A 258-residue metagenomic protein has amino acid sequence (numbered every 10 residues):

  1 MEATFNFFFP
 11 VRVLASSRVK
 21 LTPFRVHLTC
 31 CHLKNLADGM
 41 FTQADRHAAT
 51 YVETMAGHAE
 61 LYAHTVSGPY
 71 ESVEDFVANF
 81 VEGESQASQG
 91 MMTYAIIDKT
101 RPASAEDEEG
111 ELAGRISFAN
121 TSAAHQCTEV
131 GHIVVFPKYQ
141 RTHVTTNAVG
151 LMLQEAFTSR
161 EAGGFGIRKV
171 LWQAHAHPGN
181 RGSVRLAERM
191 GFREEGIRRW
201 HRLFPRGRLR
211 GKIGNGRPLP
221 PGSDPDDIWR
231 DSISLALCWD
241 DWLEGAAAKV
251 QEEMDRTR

Functional and structural regions predicted by a protein language model:
M1-T142, E155, S159, G164 (+1 more regions): GNAT-family acyltransferases
P137-G150, G163-G166, P178-G182: Conserved glycine-rich acetyl-CoA-binding loop
G150, Q154-F157, E188: A broadly conserved amphipathic alpha-helix scaffold signal in soluble, globular proteins
R168-V170, R193: Short acidic/polar active-site loop segments enriched in Thr and Asp
W172-A176: Conserved hydrophobic beta-strand within the GNAT/NAT acetyltransferase core sheet that lines the active-site cleft
P178-G196: Conserved active-site alpha-helix within GNAT-family acetyltransferase domains
G191, I197-L209, I233: Aromatic sugar-binding interfaces of carbohydrate-active proteins
